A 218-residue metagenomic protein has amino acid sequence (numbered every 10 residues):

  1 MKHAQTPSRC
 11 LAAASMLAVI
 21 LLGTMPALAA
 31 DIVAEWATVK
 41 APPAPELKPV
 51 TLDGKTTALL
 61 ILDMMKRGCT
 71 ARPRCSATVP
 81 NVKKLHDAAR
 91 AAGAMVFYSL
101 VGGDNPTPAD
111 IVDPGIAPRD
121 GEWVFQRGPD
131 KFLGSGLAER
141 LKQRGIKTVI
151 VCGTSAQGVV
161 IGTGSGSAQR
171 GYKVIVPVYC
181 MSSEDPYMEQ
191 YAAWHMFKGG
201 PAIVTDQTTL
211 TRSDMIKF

Functional and structural regions predicted by a protein language model:
K2-A14: Bacterial N-terminal signal peptides that target proteins for export
A13-T24: Bacterial N-terminal signal peptides
A27-A29, P43, P73-A77: Long, contiguous secondary-structure blocks with strong helical propensity
A29-A58, K84-D87, D104-F218: Active-site-adjacent betaalpha module
I61-L62, A94-V101: Short beta-strand segments at enzyme active-site cores
M65-T70: Short acidic, Gly/Ser-rich segments with clustered Asp/Glu that frequently serve as metal-coordination loops in enzyme
R72-A89: …and closely analogous acidic/polar surface helices at protein-protein or active-site interfaces in A-domain-like
A92-A94, Y172: A short helix->loop->beta-strand "cap" motif at the edges of active sites that frequently abuts
